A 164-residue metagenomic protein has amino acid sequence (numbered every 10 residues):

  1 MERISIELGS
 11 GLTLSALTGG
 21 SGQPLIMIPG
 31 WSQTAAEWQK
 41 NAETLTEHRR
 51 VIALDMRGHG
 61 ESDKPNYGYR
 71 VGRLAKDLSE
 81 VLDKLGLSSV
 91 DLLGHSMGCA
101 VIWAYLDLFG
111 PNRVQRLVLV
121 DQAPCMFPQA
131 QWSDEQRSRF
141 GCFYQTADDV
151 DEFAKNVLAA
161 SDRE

Functional and structural regions predicted by a protein language model:
M1-T13: N-terminal cap/lid segment of alpha/beta-hydrolase-fold proteins
L12-Y67: Conserved HGGG/HGGXW glycine-rich cap/lid loop of the alpha/beta-hydrolase fold
G20, K84-S88, P111: Glycine-rich phosphate-binding loop signature in dinucleotide/nucleotide-binding domains
D55, D91, R116-V118: Residue in the alpha/beta-hydrolase core beta-strand immediately N-terminal to the catalytic nucleophile
R73-V90: Conserved acidic catalytic loop of the alpha/beta-hydrolase fold
G94, G98, I102: Gly/Ala-rich beta-loop-alpha elbow adjacent to hydrolase catalytic centers
W103-L108, R113-A147: Flexible "cap/lid" loop of the alpha/beta hydrolase fold
A154-E164: Alpha/beta-hydrolase
